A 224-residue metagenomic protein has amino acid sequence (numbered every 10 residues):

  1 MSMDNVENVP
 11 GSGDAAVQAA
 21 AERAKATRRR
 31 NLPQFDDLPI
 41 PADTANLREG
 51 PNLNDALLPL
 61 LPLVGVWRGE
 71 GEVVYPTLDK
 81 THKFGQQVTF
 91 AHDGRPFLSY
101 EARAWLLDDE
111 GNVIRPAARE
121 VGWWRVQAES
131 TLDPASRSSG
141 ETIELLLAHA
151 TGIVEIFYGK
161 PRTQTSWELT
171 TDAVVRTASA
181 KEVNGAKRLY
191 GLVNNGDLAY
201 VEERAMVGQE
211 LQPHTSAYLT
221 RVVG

Functional and structural regions predicted by a protein language model:
M1-F97, N112, L211-S216, T220-G224: Amphipathic/hydrophobic helical signal segments and adjacent flexible N-terminal regions that mediate secretion
P59-L63, W105, Y200-G208: Short beta-strand segments and strand-loop junctions that repeat across beta-rich extracellular domains
P62, W124, F157, L198-Y200: Bulky hydrophobic/aromatic packing residues
G69, T77-S179: Central antiparallel beta-sheet cores of small beta-barrel/beta-sandwich binding domains
D172-G224: Mixed-charge, glycine-accented linear interaction segment located at domain edges/termini
